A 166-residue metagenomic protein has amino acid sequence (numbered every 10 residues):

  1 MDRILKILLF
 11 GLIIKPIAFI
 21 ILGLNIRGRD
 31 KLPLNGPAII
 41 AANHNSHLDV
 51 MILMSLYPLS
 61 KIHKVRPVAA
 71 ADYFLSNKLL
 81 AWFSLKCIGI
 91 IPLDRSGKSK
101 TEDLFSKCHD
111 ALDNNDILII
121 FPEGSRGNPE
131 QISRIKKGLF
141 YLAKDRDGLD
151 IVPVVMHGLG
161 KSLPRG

Functional and structural regions predicted by a protein language model:
M1-G28, I52-S55, H63, N77-C87: A transmembrane-helix-recognition feature enriched in membrane-embedded lipid enzymes and envelope glyco-/phospholipid
L22, K98-E102, I132-S133: A conditional alpha-helix N-cap/helix-loop micro-motif detector
L32, W82, I117, N128-G166: A cross-family acyltransferase "interaction/gating" segment
L34-G97: Catalytic core of membrane glycerolipid acyltransferases/transacylases, capturing the structured, soluble-facing
P37-I39, N115-F121, D150-V152: Residue-level preference for the first positions of well-ordered beta-strands
N43, A70, E123, M156-H157: Cofactor-binding loop segments of dinucleotide-utilizing enzymes, especially the Rossmann-like FAD- and NAD(P)+-binding
P58, H109-D113, K144: Residue-level signal for alpha-helix termini/capping positions
T101-D110: TIR-domain catalytic/interaction hotspot
